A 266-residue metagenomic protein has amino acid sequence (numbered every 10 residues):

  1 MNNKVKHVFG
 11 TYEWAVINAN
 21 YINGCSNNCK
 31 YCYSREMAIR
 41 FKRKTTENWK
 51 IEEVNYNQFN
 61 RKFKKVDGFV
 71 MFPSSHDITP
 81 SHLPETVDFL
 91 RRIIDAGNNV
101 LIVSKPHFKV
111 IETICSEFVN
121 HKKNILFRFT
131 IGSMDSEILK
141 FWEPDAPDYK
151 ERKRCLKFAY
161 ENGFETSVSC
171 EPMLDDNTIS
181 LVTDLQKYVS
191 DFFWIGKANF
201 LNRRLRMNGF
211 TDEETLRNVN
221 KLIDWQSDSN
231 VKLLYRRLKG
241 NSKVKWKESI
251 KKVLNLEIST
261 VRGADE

Functional and structural regions predicted by a protein language model:
M1-F69, V253: N-terminal [4Fe-4S]-dependent radical SAM core
M1-N2, E161, A264: Intrinsic-disorder/low-complexity regions
F9, N28-C29, L222-I223, K245-L256: Intrinsic structural disorder
N55-R237: Conserved AdoMet/S-adenosylmethionine-binding subsite of the radical SAM
V231-E266: C-terminal accessory regions of radical SAM enzymes
